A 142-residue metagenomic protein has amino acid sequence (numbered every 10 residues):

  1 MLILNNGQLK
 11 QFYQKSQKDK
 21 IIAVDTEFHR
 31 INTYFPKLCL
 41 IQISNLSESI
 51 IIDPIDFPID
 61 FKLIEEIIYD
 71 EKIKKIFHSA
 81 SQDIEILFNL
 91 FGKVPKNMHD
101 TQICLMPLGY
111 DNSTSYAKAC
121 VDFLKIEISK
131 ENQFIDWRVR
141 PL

Functional and structural regions predicted by a protein language model:
M1-K118: Conserved RNase H-like, two-metal-ion catalytic cores of nucleic-acid enzymes
K118-L142: A short, charged helix-loop
